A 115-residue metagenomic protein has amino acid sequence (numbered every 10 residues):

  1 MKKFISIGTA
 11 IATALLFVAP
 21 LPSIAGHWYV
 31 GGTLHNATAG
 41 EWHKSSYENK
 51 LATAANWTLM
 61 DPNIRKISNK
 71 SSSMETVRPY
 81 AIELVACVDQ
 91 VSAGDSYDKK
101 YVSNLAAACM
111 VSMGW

Functional and structural regions predicted by a protein language model:
M1-I11: Bacterial N-terminal signal peptides that target proteins for export
M1-K2, P22-A25: Extended interaction regions within the primary functional domain
I7, V18-A19, G31-T33, S46-Y47 (+1 more regions): Alpha-helical interaction segments
T9-L15, K50, D61: Residues in flexible loops and secondary-structure boundaries
L15-S23: C-terminal segment of classical bacterial N-terminal signal peptides
I24-D61: N-terminal secretory signal peptides
W28-G32, N56-W115: Compact alpha-helical subdomains of small soluble proteins
